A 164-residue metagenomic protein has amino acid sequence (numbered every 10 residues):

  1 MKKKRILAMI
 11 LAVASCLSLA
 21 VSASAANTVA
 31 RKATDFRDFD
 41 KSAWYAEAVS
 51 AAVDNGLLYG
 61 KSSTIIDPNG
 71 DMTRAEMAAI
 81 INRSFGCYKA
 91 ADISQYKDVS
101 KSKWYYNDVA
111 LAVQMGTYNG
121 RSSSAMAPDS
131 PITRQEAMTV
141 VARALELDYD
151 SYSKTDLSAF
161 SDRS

Functional and structural regions predicted by a protein language model:
K2-A46, D54, Y59-N107, Q114-Q135 (+1 more regions): Feature responds to low-complexity, polar/acidic, surface-exposed segments characteristic of secreted/exported proteins
